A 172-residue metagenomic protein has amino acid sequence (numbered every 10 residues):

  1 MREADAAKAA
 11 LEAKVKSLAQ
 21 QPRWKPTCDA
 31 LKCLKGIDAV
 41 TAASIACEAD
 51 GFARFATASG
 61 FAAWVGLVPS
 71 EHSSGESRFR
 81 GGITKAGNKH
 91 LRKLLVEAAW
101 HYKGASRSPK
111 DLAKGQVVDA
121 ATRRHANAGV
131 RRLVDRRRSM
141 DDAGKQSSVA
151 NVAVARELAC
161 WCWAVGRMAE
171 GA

Functional and structural regions predicted by a protein language model:
M1-A172: A detector of single, family-specific signature residues that are central to catalytic or substrate-handling motifs
